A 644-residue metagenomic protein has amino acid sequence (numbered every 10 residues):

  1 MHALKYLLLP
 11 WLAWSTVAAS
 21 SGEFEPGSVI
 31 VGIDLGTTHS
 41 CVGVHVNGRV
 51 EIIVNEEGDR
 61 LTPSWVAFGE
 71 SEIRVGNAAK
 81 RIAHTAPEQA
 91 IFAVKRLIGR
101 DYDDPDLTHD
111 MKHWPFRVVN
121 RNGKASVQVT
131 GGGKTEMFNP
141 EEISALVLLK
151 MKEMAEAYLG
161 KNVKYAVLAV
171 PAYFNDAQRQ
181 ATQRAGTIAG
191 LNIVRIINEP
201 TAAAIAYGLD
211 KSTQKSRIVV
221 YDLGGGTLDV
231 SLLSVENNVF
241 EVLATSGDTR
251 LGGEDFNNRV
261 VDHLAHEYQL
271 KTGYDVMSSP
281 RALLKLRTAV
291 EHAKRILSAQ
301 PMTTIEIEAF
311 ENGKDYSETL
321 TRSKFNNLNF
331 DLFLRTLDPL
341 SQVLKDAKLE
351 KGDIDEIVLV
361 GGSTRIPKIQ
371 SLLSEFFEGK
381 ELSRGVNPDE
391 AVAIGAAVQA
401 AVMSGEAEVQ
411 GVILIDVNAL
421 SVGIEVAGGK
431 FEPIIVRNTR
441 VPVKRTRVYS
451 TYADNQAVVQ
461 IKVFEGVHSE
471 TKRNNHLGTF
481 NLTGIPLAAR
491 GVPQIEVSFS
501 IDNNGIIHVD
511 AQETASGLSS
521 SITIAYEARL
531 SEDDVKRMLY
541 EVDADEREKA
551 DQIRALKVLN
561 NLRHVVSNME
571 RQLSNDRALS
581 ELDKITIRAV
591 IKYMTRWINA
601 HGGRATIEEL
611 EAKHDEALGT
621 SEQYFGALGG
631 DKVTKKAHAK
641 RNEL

Functional and structural regions predicted by a protein language model:
A3-A19: Cleavable N-terminal signal peptides of Sec/SRP-targeted secreted and luminal proteins
W14-R121, T130-L146, E153-L644: Oxyanion-binding/catalytic loops of NTP- or PPi-dependent enzymes
